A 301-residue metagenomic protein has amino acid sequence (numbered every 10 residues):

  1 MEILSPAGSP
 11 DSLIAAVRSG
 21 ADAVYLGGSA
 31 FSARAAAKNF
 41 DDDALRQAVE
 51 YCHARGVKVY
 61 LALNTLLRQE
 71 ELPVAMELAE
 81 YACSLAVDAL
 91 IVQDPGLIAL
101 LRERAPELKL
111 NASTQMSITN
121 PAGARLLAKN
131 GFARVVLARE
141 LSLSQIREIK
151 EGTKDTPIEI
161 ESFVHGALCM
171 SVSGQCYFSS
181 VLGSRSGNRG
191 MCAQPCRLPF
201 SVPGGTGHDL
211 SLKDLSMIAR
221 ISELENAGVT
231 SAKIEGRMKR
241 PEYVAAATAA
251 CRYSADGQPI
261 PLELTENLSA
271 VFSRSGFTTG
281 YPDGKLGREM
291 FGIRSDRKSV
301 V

Functional and structural regions predicted by a protein language model:
M1-A7, S12-R18, A23-L26, A30-A33 (+7 more regions): Surface-exposed amphipathic alpha-helical tracts and adjacent flexible/coil segments at the periphery of soluble enzymes
S12, G96-L97: Alpha-helix capping/helix-boundary segments
A37-R46: Aromatic- and glycine-enriched glycan-recognition loops and surfaces that form the carbohydrate-binding subsites
I98-R102: Short active-site loop/helix that positions an aromatic residue
S117: Beta/alpha (TIM)-barrel catalytic core signal, keyed to glycine-rich beta->alpha loops juxtaposed to Asp/Glu that bind
P121-A122: Conserved nucleotide-cofactor-binding alpha/beta core module
